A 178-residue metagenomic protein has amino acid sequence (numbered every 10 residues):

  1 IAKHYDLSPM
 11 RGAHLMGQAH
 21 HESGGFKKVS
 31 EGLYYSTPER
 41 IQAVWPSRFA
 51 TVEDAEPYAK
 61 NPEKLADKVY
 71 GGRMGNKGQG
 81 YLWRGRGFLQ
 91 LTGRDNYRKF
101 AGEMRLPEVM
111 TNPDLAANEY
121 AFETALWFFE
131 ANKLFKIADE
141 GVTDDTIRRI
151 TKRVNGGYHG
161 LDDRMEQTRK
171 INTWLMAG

Functional and structural regions predicted by a protein language model:
H4, H21-E31, G156-R164: Secretory-pathway/luminal and periplasmic proteins that interact with or process carbohydrate-rich
L7-R11, Y81-R84, Y120-A121, T143-I147: Extracellular/periplasmic catalytic domains that process cell-envelope and extracellular macromolecules
P9-G24: Active-site-adjacent structural elements in enzyme catalytic domains
M16-A19, A101, A125-L126, T151 (+2 more regions): Non-transmembrane alpha-helical segments in soluble domains of secreted/periplasmic/extracellular proteins
A19-E22, D139-G160: Acidic helix/loop microenvironments that form the catalytic cleft of cell-wall polysaccharide enzymes
H20-F128: Peptidoglycan-targeting cell-wall enzymes and recognition modules
Y120-F122, A131-L134, A138: Proteins synthesized as precursors that undergo proteolytic processing into mature forms
H159-A177: Extracellular low-complexity, O-glycosylation-prone Ser/Thr/Pro/Gly-rich "stalks" and linkers flanking catalytic
